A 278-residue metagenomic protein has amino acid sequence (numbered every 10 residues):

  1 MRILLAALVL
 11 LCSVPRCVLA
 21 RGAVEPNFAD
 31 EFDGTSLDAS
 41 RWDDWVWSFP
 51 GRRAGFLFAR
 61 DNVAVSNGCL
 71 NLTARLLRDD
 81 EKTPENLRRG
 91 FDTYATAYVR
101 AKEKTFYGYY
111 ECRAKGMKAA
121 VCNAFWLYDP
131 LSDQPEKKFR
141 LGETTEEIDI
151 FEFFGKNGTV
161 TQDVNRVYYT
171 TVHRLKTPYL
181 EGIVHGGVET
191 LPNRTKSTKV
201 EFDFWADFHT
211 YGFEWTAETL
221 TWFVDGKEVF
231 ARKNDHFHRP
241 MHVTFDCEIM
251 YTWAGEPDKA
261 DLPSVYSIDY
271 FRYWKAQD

Functional and structural regions predicted by a protein language model:
I3-L11: Sec-dependent N-terminal signal peptides
L5-A6, L19-G22: Residue-level detector of intrinsically disordered, flexible termini and proteolytic processing junctions
C12-C17: C-terminal segment of classical bacterial N-terminal signal peptides
R21-D278: GH16 jelly-roll
